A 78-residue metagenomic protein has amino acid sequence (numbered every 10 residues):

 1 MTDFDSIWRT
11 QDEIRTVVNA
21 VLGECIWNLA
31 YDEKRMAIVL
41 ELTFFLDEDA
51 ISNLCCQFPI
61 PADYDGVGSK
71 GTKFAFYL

Functional and structural regions predicted by a protein language model:
M1-M36: An N-terminal amphipathic alpha-helical segment
R15-V17, S52, Y77: Short amphipathic alpha-helical "recognition" segments used for binding
N28-K70: Acidic, low-complexity, intrinsically disordered interaction modules
T72-L78: Short, low-order "capping/linker" segments at domain edges
